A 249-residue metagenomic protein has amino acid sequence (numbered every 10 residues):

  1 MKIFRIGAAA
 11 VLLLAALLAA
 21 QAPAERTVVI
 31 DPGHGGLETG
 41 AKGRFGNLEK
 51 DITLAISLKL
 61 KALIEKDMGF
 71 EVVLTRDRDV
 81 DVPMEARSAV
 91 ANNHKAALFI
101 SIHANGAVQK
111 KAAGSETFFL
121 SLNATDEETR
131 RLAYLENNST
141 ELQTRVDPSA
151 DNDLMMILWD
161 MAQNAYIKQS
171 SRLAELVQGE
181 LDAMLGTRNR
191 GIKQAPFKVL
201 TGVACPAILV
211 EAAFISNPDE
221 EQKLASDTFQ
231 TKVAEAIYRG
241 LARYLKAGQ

Functional and structural regions predicted by a protein language model:
M1-A10: Bacterial N-terminal signal peptides that target proteins for export
V11-A20: Hydrophobic h-region of N-terminal signal peptides that target proteins for export in Gram-negative bacteria
L12, R76-R78, G114, D126 (+4 more regions): A generic, residue-level signal for flexible/boundary positions that often mark functional hotspots
Q21-L154, Q163-E175, G179: Catalytic-core regions of hydrolytic enzymes
G40, L158-Q249: Active-site-adjacent mobile loop/cap segments within catalytic or ligand-binding domains
